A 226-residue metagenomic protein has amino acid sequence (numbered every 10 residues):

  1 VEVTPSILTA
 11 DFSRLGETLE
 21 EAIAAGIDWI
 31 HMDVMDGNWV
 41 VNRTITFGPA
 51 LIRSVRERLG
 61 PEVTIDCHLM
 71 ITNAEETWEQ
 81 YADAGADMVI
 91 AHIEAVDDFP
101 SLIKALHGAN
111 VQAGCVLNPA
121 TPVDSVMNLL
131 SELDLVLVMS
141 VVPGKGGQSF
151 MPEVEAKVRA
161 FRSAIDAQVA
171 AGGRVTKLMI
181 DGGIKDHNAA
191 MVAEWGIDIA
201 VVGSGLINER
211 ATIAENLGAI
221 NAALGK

Functional and structural regions predicted by a protein language model:
E2-S6, I30-M32, V63-L69, V89-A91 (+4 more regions): Hydrophobic faces of well-ordered beta-strands that scaffold small-molecule active sites in alpha/beta enzyme cores
L15, A22, D33, Y81 (+6 more regions): Conserved, mostly hydrophobic/aromatic
T18-L19, N73-D83, T121-L133, G183-A200: Catalytic cores of alpha/beta
W29-A50, V141-S149, I207: Glycine-rich, proline-tolerant flexible connector loops at the mouths of alpha/beta enzymes
T44-C67, A105-G114, V154-L178, A219-K226: Alpha-helix-loop-beta-strand connector modules within alpha/beta enzyme cores
V89-D98, L137-S149, W195-N216: Glycine-rich phosphate-binding active-site loops on the catalytic face of alpha/beta enzymes
V116-A160: Histidine/lysine/aspartate-rich catalytic loop segments that bind and position anionic ligands
S163, A167-I180, K185-K226: Alpha/beta catalytic cores of nucleotide-metabolism and tRNA/nucleoside-modifying enzymes
